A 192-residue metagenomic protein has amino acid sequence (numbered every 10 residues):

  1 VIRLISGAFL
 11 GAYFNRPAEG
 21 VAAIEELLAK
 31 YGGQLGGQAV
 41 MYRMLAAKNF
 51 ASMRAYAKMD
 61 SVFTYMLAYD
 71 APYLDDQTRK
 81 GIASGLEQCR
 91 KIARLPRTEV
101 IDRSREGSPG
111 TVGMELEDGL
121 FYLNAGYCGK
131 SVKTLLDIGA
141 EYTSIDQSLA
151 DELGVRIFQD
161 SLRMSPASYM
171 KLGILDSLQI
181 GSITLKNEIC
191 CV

Functional and structural regions predicted by a protein language model:
V1-V192: Pepsin/retropepsin-fold aspartyl endopeptidases
